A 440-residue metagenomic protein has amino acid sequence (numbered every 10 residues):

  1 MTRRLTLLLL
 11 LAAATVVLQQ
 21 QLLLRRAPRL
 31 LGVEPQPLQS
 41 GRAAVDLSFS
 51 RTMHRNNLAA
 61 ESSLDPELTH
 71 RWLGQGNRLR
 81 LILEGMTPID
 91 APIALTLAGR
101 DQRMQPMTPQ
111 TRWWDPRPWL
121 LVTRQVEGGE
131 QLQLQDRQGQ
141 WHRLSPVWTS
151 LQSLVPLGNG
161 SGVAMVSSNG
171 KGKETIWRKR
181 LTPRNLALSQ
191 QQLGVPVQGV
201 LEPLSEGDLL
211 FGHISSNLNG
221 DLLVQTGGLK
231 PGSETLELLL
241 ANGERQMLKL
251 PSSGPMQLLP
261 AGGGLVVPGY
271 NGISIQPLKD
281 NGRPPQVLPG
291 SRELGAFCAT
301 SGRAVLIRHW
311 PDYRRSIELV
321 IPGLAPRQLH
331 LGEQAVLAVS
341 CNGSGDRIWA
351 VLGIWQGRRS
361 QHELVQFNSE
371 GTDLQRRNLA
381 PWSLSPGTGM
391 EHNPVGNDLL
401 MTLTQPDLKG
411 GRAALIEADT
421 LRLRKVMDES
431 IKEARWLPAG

Functional and structural regions predicted by a protein language model:
M1-W119, Q138-N159, V166-S168, G172-L218 (+12 more regions): Acidic, low-complexity Ser/Thr/Gly/Pro-rich repeat segments typical of extracellular/periplasmic and surface-exposed
L120-R124, G162-V166, L222-T226, L265-P268 (+3 more regions): Residue position within the beta-strands of beta-propeller blades
E127-Q131, G170-G172, G254, Y270-S274 (+1 more regions): Loop/turn residues immediately N-terminal
G129-R137, W141: Charged linear interaction tracts used for macromolecular binding and regulation
Q133-D136, R178-R180, E237-L240, I275-P277 (+3 more regions): Conserved blade-register residue in beta-propeller folds
G139, G243, G282, G323 (+2 more regions): Residue-level signal for glycine
T175-G194, N217-D221, T226-Q257, A261-Q286 (+1 more regions): Preference for solvent-exposed, low-hydrophobicity sequence contexts
